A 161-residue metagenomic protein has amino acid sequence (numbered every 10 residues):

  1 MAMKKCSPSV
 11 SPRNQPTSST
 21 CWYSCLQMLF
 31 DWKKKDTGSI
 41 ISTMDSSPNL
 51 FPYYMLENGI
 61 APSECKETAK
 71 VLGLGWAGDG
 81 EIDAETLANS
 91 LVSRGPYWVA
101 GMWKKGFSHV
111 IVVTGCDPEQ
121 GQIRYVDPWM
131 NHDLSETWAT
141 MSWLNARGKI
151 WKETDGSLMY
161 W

Functional and structural regions predicted by a protein language model:
M1-Y53: Active-site nucleophile-adjacent alpha helix/oxyanion-hole segment immediately C-terminal to the catalytic cysteine
M44-W161: Conserved active-site-adjacent core of cysteine acyl-enzyme catalytic domains
